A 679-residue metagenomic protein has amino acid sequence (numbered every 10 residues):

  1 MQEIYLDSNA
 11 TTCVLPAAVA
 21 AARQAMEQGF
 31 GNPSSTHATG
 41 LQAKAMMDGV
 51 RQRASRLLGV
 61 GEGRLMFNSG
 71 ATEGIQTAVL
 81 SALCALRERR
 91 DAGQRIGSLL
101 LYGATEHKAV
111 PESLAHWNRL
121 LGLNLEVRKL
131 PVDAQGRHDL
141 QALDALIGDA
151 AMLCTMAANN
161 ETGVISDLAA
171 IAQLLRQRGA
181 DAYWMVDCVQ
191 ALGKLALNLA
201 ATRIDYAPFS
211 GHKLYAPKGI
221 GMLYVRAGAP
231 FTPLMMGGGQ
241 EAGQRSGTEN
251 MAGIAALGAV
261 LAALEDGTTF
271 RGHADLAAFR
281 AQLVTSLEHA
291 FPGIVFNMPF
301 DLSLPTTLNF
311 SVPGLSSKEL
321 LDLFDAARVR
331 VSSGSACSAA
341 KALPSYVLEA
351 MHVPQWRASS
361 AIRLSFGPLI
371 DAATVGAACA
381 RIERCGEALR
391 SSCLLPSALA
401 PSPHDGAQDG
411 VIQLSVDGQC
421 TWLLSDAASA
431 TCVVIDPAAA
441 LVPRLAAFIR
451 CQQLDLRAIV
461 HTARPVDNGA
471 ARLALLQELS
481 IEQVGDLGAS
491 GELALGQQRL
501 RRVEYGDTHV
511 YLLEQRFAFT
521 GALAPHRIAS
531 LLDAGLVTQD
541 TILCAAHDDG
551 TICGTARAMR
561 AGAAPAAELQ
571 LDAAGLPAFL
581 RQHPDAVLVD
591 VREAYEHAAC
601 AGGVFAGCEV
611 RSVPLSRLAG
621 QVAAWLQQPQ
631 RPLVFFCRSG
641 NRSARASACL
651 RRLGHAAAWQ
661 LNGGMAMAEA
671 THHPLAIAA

Functional and structural regions predicted by a protein language model:
M1-A407, D417: Pyridoxal 5′-phosphate
Y5-S8, F67, V434-D436, L576 (+1 more regions): Short hydrophobic beta-strand that contains or immediately precedes a catalytic carboxylate
I96-G97, L175-Y183, Q477-V484, Q539-T541 (+1 more regions): A short helix->loop->beta-strand "cap" motif at the edges of active sites that frequently abuts
D139-D149, R444-Q452, G491-G496, F579-L580 (+1 more regions): Short amphipathic alpha-helix with an adjacent loop that forms part of the alpha/beta core around
L146-L153, A430, Q453-D455, H583-A586 (+1 more regions): Short acidic/histidine-rich motifs immediately flanking catalytic phosphotransfer sites in two-component signaling
D149, A440-D486, V634: Active-site metal-binding motif and surrounding structural segment of the metallo-beta-lactamase
Q408-Q452, D486-T555, L633: Catalytic core of the metallo-beta-lactamase
R560-V587, A594-V634, R638-A679: Rhodanese-like catalytic fold shared by cysteine-dependent sulfurtransferases and DSP/PTP-type phosphatases
